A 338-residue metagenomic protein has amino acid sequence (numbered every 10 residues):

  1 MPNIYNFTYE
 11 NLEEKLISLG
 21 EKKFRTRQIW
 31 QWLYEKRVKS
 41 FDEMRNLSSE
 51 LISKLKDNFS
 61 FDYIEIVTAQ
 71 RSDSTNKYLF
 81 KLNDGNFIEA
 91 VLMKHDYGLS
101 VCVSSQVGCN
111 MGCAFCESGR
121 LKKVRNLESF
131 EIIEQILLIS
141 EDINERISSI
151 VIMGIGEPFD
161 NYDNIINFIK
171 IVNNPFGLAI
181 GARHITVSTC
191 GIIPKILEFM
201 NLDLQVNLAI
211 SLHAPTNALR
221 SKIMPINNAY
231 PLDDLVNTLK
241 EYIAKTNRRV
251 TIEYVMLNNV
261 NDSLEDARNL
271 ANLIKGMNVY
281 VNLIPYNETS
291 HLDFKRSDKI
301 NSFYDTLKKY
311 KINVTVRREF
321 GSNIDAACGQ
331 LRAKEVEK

Functional and structural regions predicted by a protein language model:
M1-I88, K240-R248, Y254-K338: Auxiliary Fe-S-binding modules of radical SAM enzymes
A69-S72, S104-S105, S118, S188 (+1 more regions): Short linear Ser/Thr-Pro motifs
N76, I88, L99-V103, M111 (+1 more regions): Generic beta-strand structural signal
L92-M93, N164: Residue-level structural signal for beta-strand termini and adjacent loop
K94-E131: Canonical Radical SAM [4Fe-4S] cluster-binding loop centered on the CxxxCxxC motif and its immediate flanking residues
R120-S149: Conserved alpha-helical substructure of the radical SAM core
S140-S149, G154-Y310, V314-R317: Conserved AdoMet/S-adenosylmethionine-binding subsite of the radical SAM
